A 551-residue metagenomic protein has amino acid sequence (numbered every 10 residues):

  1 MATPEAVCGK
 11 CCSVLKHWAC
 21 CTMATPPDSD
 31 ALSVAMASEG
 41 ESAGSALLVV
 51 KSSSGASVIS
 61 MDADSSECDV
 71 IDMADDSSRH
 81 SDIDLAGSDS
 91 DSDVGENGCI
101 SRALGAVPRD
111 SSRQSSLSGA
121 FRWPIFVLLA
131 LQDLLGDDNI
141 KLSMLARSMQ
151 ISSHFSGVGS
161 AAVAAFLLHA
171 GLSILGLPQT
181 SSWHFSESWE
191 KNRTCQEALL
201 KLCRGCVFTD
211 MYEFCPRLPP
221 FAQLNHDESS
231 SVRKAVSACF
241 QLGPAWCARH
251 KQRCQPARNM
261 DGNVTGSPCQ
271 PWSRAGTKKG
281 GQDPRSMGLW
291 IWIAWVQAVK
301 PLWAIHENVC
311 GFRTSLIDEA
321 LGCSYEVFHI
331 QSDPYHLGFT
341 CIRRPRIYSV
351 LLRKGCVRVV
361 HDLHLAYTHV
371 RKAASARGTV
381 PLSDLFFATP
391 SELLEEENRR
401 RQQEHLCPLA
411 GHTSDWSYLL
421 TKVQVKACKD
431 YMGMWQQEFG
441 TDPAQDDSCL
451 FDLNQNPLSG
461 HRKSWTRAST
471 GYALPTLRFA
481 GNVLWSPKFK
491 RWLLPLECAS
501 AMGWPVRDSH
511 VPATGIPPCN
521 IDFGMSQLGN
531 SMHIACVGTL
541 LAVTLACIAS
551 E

Functional and structural regions predicted by a protein language model:
A2-P4: Extreme N-terminal basic, low-complexity initiation segments that serve as generic localization/processing leaders
C8, T25-S153, E187, N225-S237 (+4 more regions): Intrinsically disordered, low-complexity glycine/charged-rich regulatory or linker segments that flank or connect
C12-K16: Cys/His-rich microdomains that often coordinate metals
H17-C21: Cysteine-rich micro-motifs
S90-L135, L142-M149, H154, G411-E551: C-terminal target-recognition/interaction regions appended to catalytic cores
D110, S115-K300, C310-T314, A320: Core alpha/beta nucleotide-donor-binding catalytic domains of modification enzymes
G157, S332, G529: Active-site glycine-centered loops adjacent to acidic/histidine catalytic or metal-binding residues that shape
R217-G262, S267-L477, G481-N482, K488-F489: Class I S-adenosyl-L-methionine
